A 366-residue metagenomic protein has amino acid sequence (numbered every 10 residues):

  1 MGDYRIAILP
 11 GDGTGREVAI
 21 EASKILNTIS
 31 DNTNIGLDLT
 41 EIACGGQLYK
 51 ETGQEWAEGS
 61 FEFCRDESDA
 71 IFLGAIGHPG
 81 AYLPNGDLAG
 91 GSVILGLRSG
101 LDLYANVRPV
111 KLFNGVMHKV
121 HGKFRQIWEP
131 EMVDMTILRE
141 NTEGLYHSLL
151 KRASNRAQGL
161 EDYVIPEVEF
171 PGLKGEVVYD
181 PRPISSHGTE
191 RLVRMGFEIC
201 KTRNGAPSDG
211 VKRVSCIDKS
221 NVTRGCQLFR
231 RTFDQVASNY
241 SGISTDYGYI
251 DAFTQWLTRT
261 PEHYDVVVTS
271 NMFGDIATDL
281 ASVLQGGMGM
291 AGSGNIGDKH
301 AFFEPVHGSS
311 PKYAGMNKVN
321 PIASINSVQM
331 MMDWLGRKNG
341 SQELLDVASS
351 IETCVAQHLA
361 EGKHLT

Functional and structural regions predicted by a protein language model:
G2-I6: Extreme N-terminal starter segment of soluble prokaryotic enzymes
A7-K24, I29-T33, Q158-G248: Glycine-rich phosphate/diphosphate-binding loop of Rossmann-like nucleotide-binding domains
D12-G15, D69, L138, G196 (+3 more regions): Buried hydrophobic positions in well-ordered alpha/beta secondary-structure cores of metabolic enzymes
N27, D31-N34, R98-N106, L112 (+7 more regions): Generic secondary-structure signature for well-ordered alpha-helical cores
N32-E58: N-terminal beta-loop-helix "entrance" segment that forms/cooperates in small-molecule cofactor or anionic ligand
C44-Y49, R224-V267, N271-I276: Active-site rim loops that border cofactor/substrate pockets in soluble metabolic enzymes
Y49-V168, V178, M272: N-terminal glycine-rich phosphate/adenylate-binding segment common to multiple enzyme folds
T254-G362: Glycine-rich phosphate/nucleotide-binding loop
